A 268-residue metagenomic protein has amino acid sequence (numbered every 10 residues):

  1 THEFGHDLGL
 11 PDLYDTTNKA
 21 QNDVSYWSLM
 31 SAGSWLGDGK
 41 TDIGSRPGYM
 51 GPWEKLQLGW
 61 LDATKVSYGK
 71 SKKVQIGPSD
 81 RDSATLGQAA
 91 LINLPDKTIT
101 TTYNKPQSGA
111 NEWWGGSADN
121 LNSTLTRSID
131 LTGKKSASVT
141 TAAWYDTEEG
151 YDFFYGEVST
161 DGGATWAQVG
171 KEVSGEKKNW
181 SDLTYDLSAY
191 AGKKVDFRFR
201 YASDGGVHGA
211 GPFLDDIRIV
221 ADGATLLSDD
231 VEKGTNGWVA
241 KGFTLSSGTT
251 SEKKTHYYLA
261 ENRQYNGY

Functional and structural regions predicted by a protein language model:
T1, D7-T126, D222-S228, E232-Y268: Replace "(M1/M4/M9/M12/WLM)" with "(e.g., M1/M4/M8/M9/M12/M26/WLM)" and add "not limited to" to clarify scope
G133, W144-D152, G205-H208, Y268: Extended, low-complexity, turn-rich repeat/linker tracts enriched in Gly/Pro/Ser/Thr and Asp/Glu that occur
A137-D146, K194-S203, V231: Extracellular beta-strand-rich recognition modules
F154-G156: Short beta-strand elements bearing conserved aromatic residues within extracellular beta-rich modules
S159-T160: Conserved Ser/Thr-centered positions that define the repeating blades of beta-propeller domains
A164-A191, T235-A240: Extracellular carbohydrate recognition and processing domains and analogous Trp-centered ligand-binding platforms
D182-G209: Terminal, low-complexity interaction segments
S203-A221: Extracellular carbohydrate recognition
